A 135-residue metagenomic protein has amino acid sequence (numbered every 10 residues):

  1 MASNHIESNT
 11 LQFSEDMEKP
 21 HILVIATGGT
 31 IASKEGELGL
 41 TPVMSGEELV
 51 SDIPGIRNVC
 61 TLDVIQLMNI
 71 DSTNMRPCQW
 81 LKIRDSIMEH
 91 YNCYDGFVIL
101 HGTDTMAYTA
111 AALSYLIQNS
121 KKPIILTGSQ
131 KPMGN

Functional and structural regions predicted by a protein language model:
A2-N135: Active-site histidine-anchored catalytic micro-motif
